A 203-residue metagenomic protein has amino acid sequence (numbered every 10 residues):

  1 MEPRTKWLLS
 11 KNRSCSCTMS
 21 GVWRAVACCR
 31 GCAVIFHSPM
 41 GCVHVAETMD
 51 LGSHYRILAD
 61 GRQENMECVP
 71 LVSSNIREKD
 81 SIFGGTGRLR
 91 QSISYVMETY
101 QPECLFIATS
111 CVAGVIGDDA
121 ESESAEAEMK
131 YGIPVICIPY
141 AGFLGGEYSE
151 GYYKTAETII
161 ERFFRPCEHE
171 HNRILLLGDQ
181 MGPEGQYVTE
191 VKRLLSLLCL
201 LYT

Functional and structural regions predicted by a protein language model:
E2-N65, G87, D179-G182: N-terminal basic/disordered segments at the start of proteins
E2-P3, V43-V45, Q63-E78, V135-L144: Gly-rich Lys/Arg/Thr-decorated short loops/hinges at beta-loop-alpha junctions or inter-strand turns that position
L9-M19, T86-L89, L144-E168: Short N-terminal or domain-adjacent regulatory/targeting segments
L71-S81, E103-V112, I138-P139, R173-Q180: Short glycine-rich or small-residue beta-strand-to-loop segments that form or flank ligand, phosphate, metal/Fe-S
D80-Y95: Glycine-rich, highly charged phosphate/nucleotide-binding loops
T86, M97-A125, G146: N-terminal glycine-rich phosphate/adenylate-binding segment common to multiple enzyme folds
D118-R162: Long, charge-dense
Y202-T203: Conserved small/polar residues in nucleotide/adenosyl-binding loops
